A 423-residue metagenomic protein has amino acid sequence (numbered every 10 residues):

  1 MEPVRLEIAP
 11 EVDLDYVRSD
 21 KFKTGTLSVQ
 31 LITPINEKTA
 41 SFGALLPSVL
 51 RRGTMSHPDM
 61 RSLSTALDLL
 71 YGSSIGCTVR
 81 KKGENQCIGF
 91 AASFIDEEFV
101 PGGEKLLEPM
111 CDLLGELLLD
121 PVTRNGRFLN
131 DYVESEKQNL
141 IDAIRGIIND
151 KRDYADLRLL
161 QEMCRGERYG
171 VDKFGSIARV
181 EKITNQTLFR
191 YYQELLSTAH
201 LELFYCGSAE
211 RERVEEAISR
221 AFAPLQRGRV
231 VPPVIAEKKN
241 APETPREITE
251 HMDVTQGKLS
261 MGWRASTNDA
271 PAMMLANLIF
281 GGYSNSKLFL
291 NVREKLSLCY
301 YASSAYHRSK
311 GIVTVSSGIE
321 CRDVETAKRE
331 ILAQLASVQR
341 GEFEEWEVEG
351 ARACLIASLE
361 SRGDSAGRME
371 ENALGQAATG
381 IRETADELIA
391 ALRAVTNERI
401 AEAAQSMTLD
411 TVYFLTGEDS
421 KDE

Functional and structural regions predicted by a protein language model:
M1-L70, S176, F189-E294, L332 (+1 more regions): His/Glu-rich zincin catalytic helix
V17, K23-G43, M60-E116, R152-G175 (+4 more regions): M16 family metallopeptidases and their MPP-like homologs
G53-S56, E98-P101, D120-L129: Short, polar/flexible loop-turn hinges at active-site or ligand-entry regions and domain interfaces
S64, D120-I144, V230-N240, A333 (+1 more regions): Acidic/histidine-enriched alpha-helical segments
R80-K81, F189-L196, S303-H307, A401-Q405: Short, flexible, solvent-exposed loop/turn segments with mixed acidic/basic and small polar residues
Q138, R145-D156: Soluble acyl-CoA-dependent acyltransferase catalytic core bearing the H(X)4D motif
D142-G146, E243-Q256, I356-G367: Short, low-order "capping/linker" segments at domain edges
K182-R190: Active-site glycine-rich loop that binds ribose-phosphate moieties when present
